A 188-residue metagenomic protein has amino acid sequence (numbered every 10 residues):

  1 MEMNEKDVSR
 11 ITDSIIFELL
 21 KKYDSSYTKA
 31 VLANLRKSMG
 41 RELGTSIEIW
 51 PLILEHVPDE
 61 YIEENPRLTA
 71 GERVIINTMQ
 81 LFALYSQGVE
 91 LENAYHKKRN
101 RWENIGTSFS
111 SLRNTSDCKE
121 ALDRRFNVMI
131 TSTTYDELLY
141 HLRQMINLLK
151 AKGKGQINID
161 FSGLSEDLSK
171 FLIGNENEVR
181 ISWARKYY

Functional and structural regions predicted by a protein language model:
M1-E42, E137, Q144-L148: Long, acidic, intrinsically disordered low-complexity segments
T12-F17, E42-R67: Short amphipathic alpha-helical segments and their helix-coil junctions
K21, S25, R36-L43, Y61-T69 (+5 more regions): Short, charged/polar micro-motifs that form catalytic or ligand-binding hotspots
K29, A33, I47, P51 (+5 more regions): Non-catalytic, well-ordered alpha-helical scaffold segments
R36, G40, P58, Q80-L84 (+6 more regions): Alpha-helical repeat scaffolds in large eukaryotic proteins
P58-S111: Aromatic- and glycine-enriched beta-alpha-beta binding-site module
D117-A151: Long, charge-rich low-complexity segments
K150-Y188: Alpha-helical oligomerization segments
